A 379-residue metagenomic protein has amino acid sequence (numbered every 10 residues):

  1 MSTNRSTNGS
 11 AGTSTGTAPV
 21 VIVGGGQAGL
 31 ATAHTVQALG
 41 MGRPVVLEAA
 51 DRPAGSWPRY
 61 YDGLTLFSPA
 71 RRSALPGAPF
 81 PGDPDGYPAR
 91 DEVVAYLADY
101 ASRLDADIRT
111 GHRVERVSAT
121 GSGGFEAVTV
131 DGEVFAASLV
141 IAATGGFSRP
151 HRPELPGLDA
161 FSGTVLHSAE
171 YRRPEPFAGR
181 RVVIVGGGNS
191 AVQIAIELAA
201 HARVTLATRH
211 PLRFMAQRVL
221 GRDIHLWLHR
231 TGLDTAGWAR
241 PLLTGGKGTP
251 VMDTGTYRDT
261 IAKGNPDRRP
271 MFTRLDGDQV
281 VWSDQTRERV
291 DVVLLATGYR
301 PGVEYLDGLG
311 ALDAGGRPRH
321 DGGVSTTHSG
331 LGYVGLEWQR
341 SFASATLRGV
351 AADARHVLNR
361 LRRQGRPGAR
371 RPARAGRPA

Functional and structural regions predicted by a protein language model:
S2-R5, G12-A50, A54-S56, D85-A379: Flavin (primarily FAD) cofactor-binding/catalytic cores of flavoenzymes
R52-G77: Redox-cofactor-proximal catalytic regions of oxidoreductases
L75-P79, G335-E337: A short small-residue
P79-D85: A short acidic, helix-capping loop that chelates divalent metal ions and anchors anionic groups
